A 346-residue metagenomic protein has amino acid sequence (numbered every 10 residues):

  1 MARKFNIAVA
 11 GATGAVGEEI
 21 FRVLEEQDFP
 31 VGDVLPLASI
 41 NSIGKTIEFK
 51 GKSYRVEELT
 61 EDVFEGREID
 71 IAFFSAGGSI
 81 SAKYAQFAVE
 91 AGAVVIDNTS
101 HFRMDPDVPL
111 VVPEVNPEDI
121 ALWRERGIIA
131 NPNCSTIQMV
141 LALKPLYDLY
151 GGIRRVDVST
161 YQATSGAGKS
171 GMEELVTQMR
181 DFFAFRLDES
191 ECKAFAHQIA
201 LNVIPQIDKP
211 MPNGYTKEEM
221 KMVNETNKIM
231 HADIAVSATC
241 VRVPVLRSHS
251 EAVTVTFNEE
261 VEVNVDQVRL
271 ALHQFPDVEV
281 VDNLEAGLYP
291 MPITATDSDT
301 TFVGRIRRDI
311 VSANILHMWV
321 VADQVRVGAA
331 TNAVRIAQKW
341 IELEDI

Functional and structural regions predicted by a protein language model:
M1-I199, A235, L270, T301-F302 (+3 more regions): N-terminal Rossmann-like NAD(P) cofactor-binding subdomain of oxidoreductases, focused on the glycine-rich
A72, Q162-I346: Charged docking surfaces used in two-component/phosphorelay signaling
